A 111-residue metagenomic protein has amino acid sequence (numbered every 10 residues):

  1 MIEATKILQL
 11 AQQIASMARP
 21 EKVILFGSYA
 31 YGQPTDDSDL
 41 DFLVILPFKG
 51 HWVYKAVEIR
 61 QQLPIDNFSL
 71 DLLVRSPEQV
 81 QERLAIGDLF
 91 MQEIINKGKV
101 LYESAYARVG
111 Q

Functional and structural regions predicted by a protein language model:
M1-K22, Y31-D36, P47-Q111: Catalytic core of pol beta-like nucleotidyltransferases
S28: Conserved H-loop
D41-V44: Short beta-strand->loop micro-motif that forms the acidic, two-metal-ion catalytic signature in nucleotide-processing
